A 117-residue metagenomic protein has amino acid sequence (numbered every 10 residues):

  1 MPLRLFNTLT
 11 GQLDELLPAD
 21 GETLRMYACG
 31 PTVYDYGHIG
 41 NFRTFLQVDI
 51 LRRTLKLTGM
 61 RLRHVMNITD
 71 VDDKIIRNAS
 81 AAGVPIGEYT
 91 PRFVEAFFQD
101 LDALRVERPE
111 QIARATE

Functional and structural regions predicted by a protein language model:
M1-E117: N-terminal Rossmann-like or analogous alpha/beta NTP/dinucleotide-binding catalytic cores that position adenine
